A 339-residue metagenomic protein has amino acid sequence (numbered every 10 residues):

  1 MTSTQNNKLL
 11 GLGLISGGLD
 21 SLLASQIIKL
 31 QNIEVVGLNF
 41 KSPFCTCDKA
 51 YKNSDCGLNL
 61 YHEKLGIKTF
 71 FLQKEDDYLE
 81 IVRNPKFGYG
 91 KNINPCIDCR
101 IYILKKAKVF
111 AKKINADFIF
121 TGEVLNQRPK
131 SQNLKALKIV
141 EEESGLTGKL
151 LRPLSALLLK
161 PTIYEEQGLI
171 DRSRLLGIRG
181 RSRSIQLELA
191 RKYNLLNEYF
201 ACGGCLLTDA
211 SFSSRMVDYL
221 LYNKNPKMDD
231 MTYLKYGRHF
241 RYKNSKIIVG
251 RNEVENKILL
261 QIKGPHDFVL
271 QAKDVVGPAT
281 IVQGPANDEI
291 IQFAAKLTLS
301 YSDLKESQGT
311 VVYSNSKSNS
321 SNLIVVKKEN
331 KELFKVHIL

Functional and structural regions predicted by a protein language model:
M1-K192, V326, L339: ATP-dependent adenylation/nucleotidyltransferase module used to activate substrates
E143-L339: AMP-forming adenylation/ATP pyrophosphatase catalytic core
